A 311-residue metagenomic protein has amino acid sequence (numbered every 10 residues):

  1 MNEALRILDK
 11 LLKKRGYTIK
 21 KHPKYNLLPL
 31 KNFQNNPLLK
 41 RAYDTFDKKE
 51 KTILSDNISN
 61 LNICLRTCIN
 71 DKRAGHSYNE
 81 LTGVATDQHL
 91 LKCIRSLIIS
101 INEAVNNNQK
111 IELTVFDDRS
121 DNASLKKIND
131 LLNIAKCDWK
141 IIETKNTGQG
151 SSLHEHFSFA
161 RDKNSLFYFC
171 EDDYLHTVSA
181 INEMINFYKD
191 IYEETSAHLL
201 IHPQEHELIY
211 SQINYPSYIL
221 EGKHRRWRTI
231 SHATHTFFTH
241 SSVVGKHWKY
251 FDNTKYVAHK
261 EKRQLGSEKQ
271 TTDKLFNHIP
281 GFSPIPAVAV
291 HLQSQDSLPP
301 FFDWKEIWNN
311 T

Functional and structural regions predicted by a protein language model:
M1-K49: Membrane-proximal basic amphipathic "stem/tether" segments
P37, T236-T311: C-terminal catalytic/acceptor-binding lobe
N60-L65, L97, I111-V115: Hydrophobic targeting segments
N62-K92, D252-V257: A solvent-exposed, charged loop/short amphipathic helix patch at secondary-structure junctions
Y78, D117, D121-N164: Active-site-proximal specificity loops/subdomain of glycosyltransferases
L81-Q109: Short, acidic, metal-binding catalytic loop of nucleotide-sugar glycosyltransferases
S100-N108, L132-A135, D162, Y188-S196: Alpha-helix termini
F157-R161, L166-Y168, L175-F251: Conserved catalytic core of nucleotide-sugar-dependent glycosyltransferases
